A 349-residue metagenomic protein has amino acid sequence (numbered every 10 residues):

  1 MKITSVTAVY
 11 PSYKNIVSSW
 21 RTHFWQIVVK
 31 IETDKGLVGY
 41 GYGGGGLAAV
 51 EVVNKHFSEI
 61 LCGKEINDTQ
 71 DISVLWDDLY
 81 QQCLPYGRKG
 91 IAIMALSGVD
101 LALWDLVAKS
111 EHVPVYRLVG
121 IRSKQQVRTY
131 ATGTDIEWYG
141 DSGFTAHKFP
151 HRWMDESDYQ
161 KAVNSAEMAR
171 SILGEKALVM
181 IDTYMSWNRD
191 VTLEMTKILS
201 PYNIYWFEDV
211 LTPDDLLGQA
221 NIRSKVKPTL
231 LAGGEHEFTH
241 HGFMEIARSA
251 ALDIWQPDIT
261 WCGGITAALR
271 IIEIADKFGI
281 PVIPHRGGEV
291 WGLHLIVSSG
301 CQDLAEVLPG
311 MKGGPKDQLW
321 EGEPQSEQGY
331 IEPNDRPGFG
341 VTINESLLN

Functional and structural regions predicted by a protein language model:
M1-G44, G310, D317-L319: Structured beta-strand/loop patches that form or line metal/cofactor-binding pockets in enzymes
I3, G36, F57, V99 (+7 more regions): Conserved, mostly hydrophobic/aromatic
E32-S110: Metal- or metallocofactor-binding catalytic centers and their adjacent structured scaffolds across diverse enzyme
E51, E59, K197, N203 (+1 more regions): Shared catalytic-loop signature of beta/alpha-barrel
D100-T134: Glycine-rich, aromatic-flanked loop segments that form ligand/cofactor-binding clefts across common enzyme folds
G120-V226: Metal-dependent enolase-superfamily TIM-barrel catalytic cores that perform enediolate-based chemistry
Q318-N349: C-terminal extensions of enzymes
